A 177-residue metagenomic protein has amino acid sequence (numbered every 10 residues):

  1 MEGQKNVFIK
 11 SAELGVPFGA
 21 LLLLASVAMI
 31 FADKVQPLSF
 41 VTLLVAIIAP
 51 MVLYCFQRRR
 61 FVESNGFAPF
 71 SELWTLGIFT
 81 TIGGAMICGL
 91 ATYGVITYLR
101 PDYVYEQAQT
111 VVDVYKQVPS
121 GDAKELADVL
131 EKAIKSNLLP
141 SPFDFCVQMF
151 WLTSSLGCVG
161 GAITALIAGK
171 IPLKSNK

Functional and structural regions predicted by a protein language model:
M1-F61: Transmembrane alpha-helical insertion/packing segments
M1-K5, A168-K177: Short, charged juxtamembrane terminal tails flanking transmembrane helices
I9-P17, T75-G84: Alpha-helical transmembrane segments of multi-pass membrane proteins
L21-M29, A49, G84-C88, T92 (+3 more regions): Alpha-helical transmembrane segments of multipass membrane proteins
Q57-E72: Membrane-helix interface/capping segments
F79-D102: C-terminal halves and exits of single transmembrane alpha-helices
L99-L139: Membrane-interface interhelical loops and short interface/amphipathic helices in multi-pass inner-membrane
K132-S155: Individual transmembrane alpha-helix segments
